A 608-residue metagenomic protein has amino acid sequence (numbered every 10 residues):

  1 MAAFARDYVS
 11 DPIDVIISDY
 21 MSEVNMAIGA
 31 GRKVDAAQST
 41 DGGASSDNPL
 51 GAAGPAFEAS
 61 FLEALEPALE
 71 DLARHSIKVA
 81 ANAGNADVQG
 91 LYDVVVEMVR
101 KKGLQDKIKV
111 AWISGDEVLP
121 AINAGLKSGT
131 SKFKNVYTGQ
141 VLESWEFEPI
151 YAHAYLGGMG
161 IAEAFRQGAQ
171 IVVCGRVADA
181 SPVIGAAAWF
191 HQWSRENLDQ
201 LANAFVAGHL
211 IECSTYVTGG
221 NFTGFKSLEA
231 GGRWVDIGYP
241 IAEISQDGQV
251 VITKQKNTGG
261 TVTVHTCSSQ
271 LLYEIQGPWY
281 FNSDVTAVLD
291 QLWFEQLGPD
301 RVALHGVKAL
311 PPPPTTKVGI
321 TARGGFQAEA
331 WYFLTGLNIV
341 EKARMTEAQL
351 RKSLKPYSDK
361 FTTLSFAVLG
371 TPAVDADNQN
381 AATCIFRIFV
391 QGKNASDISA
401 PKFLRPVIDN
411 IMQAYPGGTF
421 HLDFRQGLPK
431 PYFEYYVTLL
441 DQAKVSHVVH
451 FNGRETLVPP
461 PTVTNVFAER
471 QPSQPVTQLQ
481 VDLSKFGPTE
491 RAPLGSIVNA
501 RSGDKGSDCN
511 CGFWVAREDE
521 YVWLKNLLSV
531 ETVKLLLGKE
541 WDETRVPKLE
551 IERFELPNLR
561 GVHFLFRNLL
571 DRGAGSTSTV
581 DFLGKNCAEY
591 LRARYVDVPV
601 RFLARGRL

Functional and structural regions predicted by a protein language model:
A2-A3, M26-R32, G90-V96, R100 (+12 more regions): Short acidic, glycine/serine/threonine-rich loops at helix termini
Y20-P55, A73-H75, E117-E148: Gly-rich Lys/Arg/Thr-decorated short loops/hinges at beta-loop-alpha junctions or inter-strand turns that position
A56, R100-L119, V183-F225, D236 (+2 more regions): Catalytic or ion-translocation cores adjacent to nucleophile or general acid/base/metal-coordination motifs in diverse
I77, V99-C174, A180: Active-site cavity-forming subdomains of large catalytic enzyme subunits
N82-A86, A169-A186, N499-D519: Conserved phosphate/anionic-ligand binding catalytic regions in large, soluble enzymes, centered on
L201-L310: A conserved active-site cap/scaffold subdomain adjacent to cofactor or substrate pockets
W293, G306-R491, K505, C509-N510 (+5 more regions): C-terminal non-catalytic interaction/assembly regions of soluble proteins
V546-L608: Helix-rich interaction surfaces within compact, conserved domain-sized segments that mediate assembly or partner
